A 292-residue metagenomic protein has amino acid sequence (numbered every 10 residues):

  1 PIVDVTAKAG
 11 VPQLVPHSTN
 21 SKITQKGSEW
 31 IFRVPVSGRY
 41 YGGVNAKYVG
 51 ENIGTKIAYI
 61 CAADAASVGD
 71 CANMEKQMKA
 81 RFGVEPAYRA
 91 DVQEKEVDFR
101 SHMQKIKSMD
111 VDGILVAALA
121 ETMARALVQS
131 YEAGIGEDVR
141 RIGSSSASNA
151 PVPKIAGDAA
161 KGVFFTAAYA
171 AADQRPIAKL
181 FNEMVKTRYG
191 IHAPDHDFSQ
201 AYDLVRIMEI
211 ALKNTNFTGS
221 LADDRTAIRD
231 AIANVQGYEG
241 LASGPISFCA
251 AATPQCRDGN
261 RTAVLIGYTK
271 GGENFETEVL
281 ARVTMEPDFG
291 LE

Functional and structural regions predicted by a protein language model:
P1-V15, T24-K26, I114, S130-D138 (+1 more regions): Extracytoplasmic "Venus flytrap"/periplasmic binding protein-like
I2, G42, M123-R125, N149-P153: Short, well-ordered alpha-helical microsegments
I2, M74-E75, A126, I207 (+1 more regions): Aromatic/hydrophobic pocket-lining residues that form π-stacking "cages" and hydrophobic walls in ligand
G10-N20, D91, R140-S146: Short beta-strand elements of ligand-binding domains
N20-K22, E29-A133, A172-L180: Extracellular/periplasmic Venus flytrap/periplasmic-binding protein
G43, S199-R206, T226: A structural signal for well-ordered alpha-helical segments within the folded catalytic domains of diverse enzymes
Q129-L204, L212-F217, E276-G290: Extracellular/periplasmic periplasmic-binding protein-like sensory domains
V185-D195, E209-E278, L291: Segments of small-molecule ligand-sensing domains
